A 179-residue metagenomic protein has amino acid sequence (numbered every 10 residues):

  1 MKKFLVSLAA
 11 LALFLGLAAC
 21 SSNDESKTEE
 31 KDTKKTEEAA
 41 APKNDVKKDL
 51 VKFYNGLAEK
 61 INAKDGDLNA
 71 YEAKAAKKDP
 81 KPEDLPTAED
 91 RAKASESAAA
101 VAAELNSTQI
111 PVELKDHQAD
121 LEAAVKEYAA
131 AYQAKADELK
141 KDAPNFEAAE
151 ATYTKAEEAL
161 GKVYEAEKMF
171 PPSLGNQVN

Functional and structural regions predicted by a protein language model:
F4-S7, G16-A40: Bacterial lipoprotein signal-peptidase II cleavage site
P42-D84, A88, A130-N179: C-terminal amphipathic alpha-helix
K64-D67, A94-E104, E127, A131: Amphipathic, well-ordered alpha-helical segments in soluble domains
R91: Polyanion-binding interface signature
A98, L121, V125, Y153-L160: Short amphipathic alpha-helical coiled-coil/interface segments
A98-E122, L174-V178: Short, solvent-exposed, charged loop/turn and helix-capping segments that join or cap alpha-helices on peripheral
